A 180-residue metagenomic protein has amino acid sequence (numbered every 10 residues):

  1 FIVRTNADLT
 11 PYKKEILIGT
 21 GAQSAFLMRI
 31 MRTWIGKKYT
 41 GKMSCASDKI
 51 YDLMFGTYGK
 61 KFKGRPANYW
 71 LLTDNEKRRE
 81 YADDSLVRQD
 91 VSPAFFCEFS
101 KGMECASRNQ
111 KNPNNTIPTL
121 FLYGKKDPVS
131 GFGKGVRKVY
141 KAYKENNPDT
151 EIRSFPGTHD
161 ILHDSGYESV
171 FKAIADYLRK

Functional and structural regions predicted by a protein language model:
R4-L86: Alpha/beta-hydrolase-fold enzymes
L9-T10, K111-T116, E145-N146: Short, conserved loop/helix-junction motifs that constitute active-site signature segments in enzyme catalytic cores
I16-I18, L120-L122, R153: Hydrophobic/aromatic beta-strand patches that form the interior of the parallel beta-sheet core in alpha/beta enzyme
V87, V91-K111: Active-site nucleophile elbow and catalytic-triad environment of alpha/beta-hydrolase enzymes
N115, F121-Y123, D127: Short beta-strand/loop motif that positions the catalytic acidic residue of the alpha/beta-hydrolase fold
K126-K138: Conserved alpha/beta-hydrolase "acid-adjacent" motif
G135-A142, V170: A general structural detector for well-ordered alpha-helical segments in enzyme core domains, enriched
N146-K180: Catalytic active-site module of serine/aspartate enzymes centered on a nucleophile-bearing elbow/loop
